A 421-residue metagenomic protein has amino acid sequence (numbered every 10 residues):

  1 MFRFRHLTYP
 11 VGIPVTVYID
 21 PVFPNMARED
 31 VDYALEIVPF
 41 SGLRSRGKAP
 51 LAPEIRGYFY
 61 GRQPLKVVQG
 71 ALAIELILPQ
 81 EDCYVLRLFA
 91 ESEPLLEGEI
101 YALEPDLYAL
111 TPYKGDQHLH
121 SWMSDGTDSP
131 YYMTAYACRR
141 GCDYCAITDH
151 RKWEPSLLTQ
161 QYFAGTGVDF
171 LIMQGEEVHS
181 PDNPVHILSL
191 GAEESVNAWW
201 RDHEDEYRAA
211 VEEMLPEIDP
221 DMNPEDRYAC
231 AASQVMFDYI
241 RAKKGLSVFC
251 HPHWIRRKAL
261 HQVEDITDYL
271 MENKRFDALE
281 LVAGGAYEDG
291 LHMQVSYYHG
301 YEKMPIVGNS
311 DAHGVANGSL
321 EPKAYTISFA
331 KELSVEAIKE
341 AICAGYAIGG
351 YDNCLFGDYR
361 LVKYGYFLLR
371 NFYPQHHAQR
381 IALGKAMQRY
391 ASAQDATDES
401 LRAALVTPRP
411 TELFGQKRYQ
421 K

Functional and structural regions predicted by a protein language model:
M1-P112, D182-E194, R257-K421: Charged catalytic cores and adjacent phosphate/nucleic-acid-binding surfaces used for phosphate/nucleic-acid chemistry
E104-K244, C250, E280-V295, A316 (+1 more regions): A metal-dependent hydrolase metal-coordination microenvironment
P252-W254: Conserved catalytic scaffold of divalent metal-dependent phosphoesterases
